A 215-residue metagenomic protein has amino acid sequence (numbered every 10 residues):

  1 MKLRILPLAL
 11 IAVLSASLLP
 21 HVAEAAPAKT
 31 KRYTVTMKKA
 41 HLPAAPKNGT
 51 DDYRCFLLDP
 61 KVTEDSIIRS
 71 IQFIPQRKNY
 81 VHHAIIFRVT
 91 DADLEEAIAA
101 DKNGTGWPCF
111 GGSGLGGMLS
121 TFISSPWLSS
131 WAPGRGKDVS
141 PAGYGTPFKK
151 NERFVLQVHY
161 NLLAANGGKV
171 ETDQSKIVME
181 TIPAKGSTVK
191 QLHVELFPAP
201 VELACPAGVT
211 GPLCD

Functional and structural regions predicted by a protein language model:
M1-L8: Bacterial N-terminal signal peptides that target proteins for export
L8-S17: Bacterial N-terminal signal peptides
L19-E24: Sec/Tat signal peptide C-region and signal peptidase I cleavage site
A26-D215: Beta-strand-centric surfaces of beta-sandwich/beta-rich domains
